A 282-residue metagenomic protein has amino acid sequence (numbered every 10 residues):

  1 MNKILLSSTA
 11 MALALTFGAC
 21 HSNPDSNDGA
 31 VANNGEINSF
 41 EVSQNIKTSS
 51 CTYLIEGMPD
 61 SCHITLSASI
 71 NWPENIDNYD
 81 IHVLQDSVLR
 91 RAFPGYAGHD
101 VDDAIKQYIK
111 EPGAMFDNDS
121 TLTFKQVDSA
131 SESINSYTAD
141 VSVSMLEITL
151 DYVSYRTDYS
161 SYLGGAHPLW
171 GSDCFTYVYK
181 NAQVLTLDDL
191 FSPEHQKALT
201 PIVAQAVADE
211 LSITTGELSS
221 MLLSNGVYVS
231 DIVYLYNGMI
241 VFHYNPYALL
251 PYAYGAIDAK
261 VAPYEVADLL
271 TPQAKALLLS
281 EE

Functional and structural regions predicted by a protein language model:
M1-S8: Bacterial N-terminal signal peptides that target proteins for export
M11-A12: Repetitive helical segments and hydrophobic/amphipathic motifs
T16-A19: C-terminal motif of bacterial Sec signal peptides marking the signal peptidase cleavage site
H21-E282: Compositionally biased intrinsically disordered regions enriched in Thr/Gly
